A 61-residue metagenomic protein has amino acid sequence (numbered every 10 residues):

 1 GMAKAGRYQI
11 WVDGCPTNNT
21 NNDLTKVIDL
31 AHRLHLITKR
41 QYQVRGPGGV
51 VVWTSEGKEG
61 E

Functional and structural regions predicted by a protein language model:
G1-T17, R45-G46: Short aromatic-glycine-(Arg/Gly/Cys) micro-motifs in beta-strand/loop hairpins
W11, N21-G46: A short, charged, amphipathic alpha-helix used as a generic interaction element across diverse proteins
G14, L36-E61: Short, mixed-charge low-complexity intrinsically disordered segments
T20-N21, S55: Short hydrophobic alpha-helix segments
